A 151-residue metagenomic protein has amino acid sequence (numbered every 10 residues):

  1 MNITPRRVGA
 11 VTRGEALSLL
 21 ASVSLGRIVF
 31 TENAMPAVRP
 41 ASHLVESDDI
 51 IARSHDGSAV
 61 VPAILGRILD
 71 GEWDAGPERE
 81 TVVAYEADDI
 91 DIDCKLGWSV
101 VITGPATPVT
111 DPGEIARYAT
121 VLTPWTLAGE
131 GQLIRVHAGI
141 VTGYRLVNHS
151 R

Functional and structural regions predicted by a protein language model:
N2-R7, K95-R151: C-terminal edge-of-domain segments
P5-R27: Short, basic/aromatic recognition patches
V23-G57, P62: Short beta-strand segments
S24-G26, R39, E46-I50, R79-V83 (+2 more regions): A generic structural signal for short beta-strands and their flanking turns/coil linkers
E32, A87-D89, H137-I140: Short, structured patches in soluble enzyme cores that scaffold and shape functional sites
D48, L69, S150-R151: Short, surface-exposed, charged loop/turn segments at secondary-structure junctions
A52-S54, Y85, G143: Short hydrophobic/aromatic-rich beta-strand segments that constitute the beta-sheet cores of beta-sandwich/beta-barrel
G57-V121: Short, structured beta-strand-loop surface elements
